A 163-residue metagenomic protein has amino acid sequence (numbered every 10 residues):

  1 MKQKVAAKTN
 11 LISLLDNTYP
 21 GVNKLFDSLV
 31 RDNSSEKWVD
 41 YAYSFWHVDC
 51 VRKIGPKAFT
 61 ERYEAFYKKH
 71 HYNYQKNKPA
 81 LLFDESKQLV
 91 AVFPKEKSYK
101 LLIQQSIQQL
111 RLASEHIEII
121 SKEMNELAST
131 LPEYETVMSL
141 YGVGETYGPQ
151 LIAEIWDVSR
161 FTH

Functional and structural regions predicted by a protein language model:
M1-H163: A detector of single, family-specific signature residues that are central to catalytic or substrate-handling motifs
